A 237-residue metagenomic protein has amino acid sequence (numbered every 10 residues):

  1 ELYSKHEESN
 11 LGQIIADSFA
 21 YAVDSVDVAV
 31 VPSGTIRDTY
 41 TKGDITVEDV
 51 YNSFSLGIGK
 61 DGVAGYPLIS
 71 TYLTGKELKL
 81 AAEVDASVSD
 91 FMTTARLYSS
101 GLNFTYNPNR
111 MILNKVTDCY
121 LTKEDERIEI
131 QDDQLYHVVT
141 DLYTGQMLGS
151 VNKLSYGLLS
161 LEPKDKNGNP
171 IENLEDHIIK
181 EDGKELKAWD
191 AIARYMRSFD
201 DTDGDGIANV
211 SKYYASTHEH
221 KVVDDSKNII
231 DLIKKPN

Functional and structural regions predicted by a protein language model:
E1-N237: Catalytic centers of hydrolytic enzymes
